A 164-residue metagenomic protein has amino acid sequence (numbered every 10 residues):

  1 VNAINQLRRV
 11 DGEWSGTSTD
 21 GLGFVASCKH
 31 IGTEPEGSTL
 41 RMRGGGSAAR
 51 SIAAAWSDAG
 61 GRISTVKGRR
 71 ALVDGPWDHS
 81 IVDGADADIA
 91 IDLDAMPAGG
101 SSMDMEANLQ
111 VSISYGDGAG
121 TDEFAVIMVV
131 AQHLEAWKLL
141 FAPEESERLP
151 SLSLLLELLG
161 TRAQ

Functional and structural regions predicted by a protein language model:
V1-I31, D117: Phosphate/diphosphate ligand-binding glycine-rich loop within oxidoreductases
V1-I4, G21, A49, V130-H133 (+1 more regions): A general structural signal for well-ordered alpha-helical segments in protein cores
R9-V10, G61, M105-L109: A short helix->loop->beta-strand "cap" motif at the edges of active sites that frequently abuts
V10, T33-L40: Short helix-loop-beta connector
S18-G21, C28, G37-G61, T65-R69: Glycine-rich adenosine-cofactor-binding loop
G75-E123, I127-V129: Rossmann-like adenosine-cofactor binding region
V111-Q164: Adenosine-phosphate binding glycine-rich loop
